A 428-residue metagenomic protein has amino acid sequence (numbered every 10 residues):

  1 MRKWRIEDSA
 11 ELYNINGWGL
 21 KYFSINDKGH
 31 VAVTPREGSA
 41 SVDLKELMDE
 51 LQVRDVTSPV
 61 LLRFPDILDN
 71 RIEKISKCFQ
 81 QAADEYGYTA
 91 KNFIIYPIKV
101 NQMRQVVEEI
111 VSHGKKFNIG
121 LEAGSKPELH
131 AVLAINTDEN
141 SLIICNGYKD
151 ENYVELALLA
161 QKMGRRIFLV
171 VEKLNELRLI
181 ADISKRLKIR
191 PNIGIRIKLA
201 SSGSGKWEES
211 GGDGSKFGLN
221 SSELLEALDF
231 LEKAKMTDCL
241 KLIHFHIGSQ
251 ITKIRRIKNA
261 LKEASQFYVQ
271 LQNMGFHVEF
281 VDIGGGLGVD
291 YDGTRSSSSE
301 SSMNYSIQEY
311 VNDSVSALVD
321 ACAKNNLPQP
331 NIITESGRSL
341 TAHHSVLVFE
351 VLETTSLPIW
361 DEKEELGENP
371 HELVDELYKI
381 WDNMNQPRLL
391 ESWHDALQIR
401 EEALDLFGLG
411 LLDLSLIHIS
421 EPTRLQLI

Functional and structural regions predicted by a protein language model:
R2-E37: N-terminal basic/disordered segments at the start of proteins
N26-S39, K45-Q102: Low-complexity, highly charged intrinsically disordered N-terminal segments that act as targeting/localization
Y86-F280, V289, Y305-E309, C322: Active-site-proximal beta-alpha core segment in soluble small-molecule metabolic enzymes
E172-N175, I307-L318, N331-T334, P370-V374: Phosphate/diphosphate-binding loops
I247-G248, V281-Y291, T334-S339: Glycine-rich beta-strand-to-loop/alpha-helix junction loops that act as flexible
I251-N259, D290-I307, S339-T354: Short glycine/threonine-rich loop-to-helix capping motif typified by GTGT followed within a few residues by an Asp-Pro
L340, F349-G410: Polar, glycine-rich mid-to-C-terminal structural blocks that act as macromolecule-binding/assembly scaffolds
I417-I428: Single conserved hydrophobic/aromatic residue that forms the stacking wall/gate of nucleotide- or nucleobase-binding
